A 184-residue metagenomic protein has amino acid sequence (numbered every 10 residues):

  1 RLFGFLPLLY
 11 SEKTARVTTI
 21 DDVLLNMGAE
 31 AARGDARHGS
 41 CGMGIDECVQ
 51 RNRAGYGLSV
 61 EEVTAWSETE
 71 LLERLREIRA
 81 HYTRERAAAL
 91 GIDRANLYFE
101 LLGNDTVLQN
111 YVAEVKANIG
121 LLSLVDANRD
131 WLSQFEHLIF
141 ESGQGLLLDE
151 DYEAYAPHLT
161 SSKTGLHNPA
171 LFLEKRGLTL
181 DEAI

Functional and structural regions predicted by a protein language model:
R1-I184: Non-transmembrane, aqueous-exposed alpha-helical and coiled segments at domain scale
